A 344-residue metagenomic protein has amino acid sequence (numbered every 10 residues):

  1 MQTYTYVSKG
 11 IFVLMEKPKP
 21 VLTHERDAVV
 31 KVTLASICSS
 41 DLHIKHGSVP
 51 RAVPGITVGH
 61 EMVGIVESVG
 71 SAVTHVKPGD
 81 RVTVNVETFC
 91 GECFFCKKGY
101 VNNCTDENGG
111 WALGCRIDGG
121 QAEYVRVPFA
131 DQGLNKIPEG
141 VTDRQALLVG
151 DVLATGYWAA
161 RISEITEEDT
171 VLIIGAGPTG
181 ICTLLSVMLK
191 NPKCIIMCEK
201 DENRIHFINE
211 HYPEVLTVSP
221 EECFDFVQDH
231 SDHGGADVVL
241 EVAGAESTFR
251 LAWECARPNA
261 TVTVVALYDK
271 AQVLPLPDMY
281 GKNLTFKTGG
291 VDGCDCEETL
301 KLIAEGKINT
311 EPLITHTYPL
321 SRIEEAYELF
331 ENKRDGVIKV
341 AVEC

Functional and structural regions predicted by a protein language model:
P20-A35, S48-K97, P138-V141: Glycine-rich beta-strand-centered segment in the early N-terminal region that forms part of a ligand/cofactor-binding
E67, I196, T263, K287: Conserved beta-strand positions in the Rossmann-like core of class I SAM-dependent methyltransferases
G79, E168, E214, G235-A236 (+1 more regions): Local beta-strand N-terminus motif with an aromatic residue
E92-I174: NAD(P)H dinucleotide-binding glycine-rich loop of Rossmann-like/cofactor-binding domains, especially the beta1-alpha1
K136-E221: Mid-domain Rossmann-like dinucleotide-binding core that forms the NAD(H)/NADP(H) cofactor-binding site
S163, M188, I205-T285: Glycine-rich cofactor phosphate-binding loops and adjacent beta1-alpha1 units of small-molecule cofactor enzyme domains
E199, A266, G290: Conserved acidic E/D residue at the C-terminus of a beta-strand in Rossmann-like folds
K200, D225-F226, R250-E254, G293-C344: C-terminal hydrophobic helical "lid"/dimerization subdomain of Rossmann-like NAD(P)H-dependent oxidoreductases
